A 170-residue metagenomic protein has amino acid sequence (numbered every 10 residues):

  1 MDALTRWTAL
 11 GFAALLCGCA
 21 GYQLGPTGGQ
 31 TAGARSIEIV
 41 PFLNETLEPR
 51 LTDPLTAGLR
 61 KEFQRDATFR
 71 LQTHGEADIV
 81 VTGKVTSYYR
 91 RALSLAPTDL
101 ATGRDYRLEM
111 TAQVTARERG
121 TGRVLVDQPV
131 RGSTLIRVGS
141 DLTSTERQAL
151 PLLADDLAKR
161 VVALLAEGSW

Functional and structural regions predicted by a protein language model:
M1-C19: Sec-dependent bacterial lipoprotein signal peptides
R6-A9, V40, E48-L55, A77-V85 (+3 more regions): A generic short-segment signal for beta-strand/edge and adjacent turn/coil regions
A9, L16, G29, T73 (+1 more regions): Generic marker of residues within folded, mature protein domains
C19-K61, T68, T73-E76, G120 (+2 more regions): A structural "domain/chain start" motif
G29, E118-L125, S133-W170: C-terminal/domain-edge helix-coil "capping" segments
I39, G83, M110-V114, V130 (+1 more regions): A structural signal for short, well-ordered beta-strand segments
E45-A57, G103-R107, T143-D156: Soluble non-cytosolic domains of exported or imported proteins
R65-R70, E76-L125, L135-T145: Surface-exposed short loop/turn segments
